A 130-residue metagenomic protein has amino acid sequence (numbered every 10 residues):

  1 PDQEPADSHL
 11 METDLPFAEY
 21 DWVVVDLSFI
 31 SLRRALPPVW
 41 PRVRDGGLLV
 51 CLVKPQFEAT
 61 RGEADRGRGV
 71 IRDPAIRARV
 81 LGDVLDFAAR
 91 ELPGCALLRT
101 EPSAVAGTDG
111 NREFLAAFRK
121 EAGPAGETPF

Functional and structural regions predicted by a protein language model:
P1-R34: S-adenosyl-L-methionine
R33-L48: A short glycine-rich, Lys/Arg-flanked "PGG" loop and its adjoining helix->strand segment in the class I
L49-C51, L97: Hydrophobic/aromatic residues located in beta-strands of well-ordered beta-sheets within soluble catalytic
P55-D73: Short, glycine-/aromatic-enriched active-site segment of Class I SAM-dependent methyltransferases
V70-P74, A78, G123-F130: Accessory RNA 3′-end/elbow-binding domains used by RNA modification enzymes
R77-L92: Short alpha-helix
L92, V105-F130: Core SAM-dependent methyltransferase catalytic element
G94-A104: Conserved S-adenosyl-L-methionine
